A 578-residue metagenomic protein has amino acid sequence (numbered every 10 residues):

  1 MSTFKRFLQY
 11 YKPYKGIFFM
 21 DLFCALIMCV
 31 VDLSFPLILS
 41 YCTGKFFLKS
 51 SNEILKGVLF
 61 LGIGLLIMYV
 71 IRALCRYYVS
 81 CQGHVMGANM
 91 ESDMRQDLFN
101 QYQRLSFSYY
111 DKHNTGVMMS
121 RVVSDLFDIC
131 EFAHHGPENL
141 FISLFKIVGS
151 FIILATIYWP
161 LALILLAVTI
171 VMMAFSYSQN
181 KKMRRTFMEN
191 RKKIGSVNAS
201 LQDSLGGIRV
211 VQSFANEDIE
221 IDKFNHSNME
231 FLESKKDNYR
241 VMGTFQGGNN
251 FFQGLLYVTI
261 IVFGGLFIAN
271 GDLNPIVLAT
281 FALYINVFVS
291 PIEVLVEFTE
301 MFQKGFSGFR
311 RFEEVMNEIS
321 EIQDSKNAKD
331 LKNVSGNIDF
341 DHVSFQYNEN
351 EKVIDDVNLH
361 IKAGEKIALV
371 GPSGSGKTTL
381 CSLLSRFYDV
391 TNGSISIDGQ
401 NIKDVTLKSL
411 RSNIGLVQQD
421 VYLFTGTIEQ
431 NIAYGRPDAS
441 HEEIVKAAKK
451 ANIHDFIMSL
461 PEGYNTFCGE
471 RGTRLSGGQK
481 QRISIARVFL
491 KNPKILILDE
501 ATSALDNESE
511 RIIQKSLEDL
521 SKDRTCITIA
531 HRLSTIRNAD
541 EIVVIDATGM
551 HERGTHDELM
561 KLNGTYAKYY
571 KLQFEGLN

Functional and structural regions predicted by a protein language model:
M1-D32, F47-L61, Y78-G83, G87-M90 (+12 more regions): Membrane-integrated ABC transporters
K15-G16, F107-S108, S124-A133, P137 (+9 more regions): An intracellular "coupling" helix at the cytosolic face of ABC transporter transmembrane type-1 domains
F18-C75, A155-P160, G271-P275: Transmembrane helix-loop-helix hairpins at lipid-water interfaces of multipass membrane proteins, especially the type-1
F23, I27, V31-F35, C75 (+2 more regions): Hydrophobic alpha-helical transmembrane segments of ABC transporter permease domains
I27-V31, F35, I63-L66, V70-G83 (+5 more regions): Hydrophobic alpha-helical membrane-associated segments
L48, I54, I153-A167, V241-R310 (+1 more regions): Helix-loop-helix
A88, R95-D128, A199-K223, S227 (+4 more regions): Short intracellular "coupling" helices and adjacent cytoplasmic loop segments at the cytosolic face of multi-pass
L331-N578: ABC-type nucleotide-binding domain
